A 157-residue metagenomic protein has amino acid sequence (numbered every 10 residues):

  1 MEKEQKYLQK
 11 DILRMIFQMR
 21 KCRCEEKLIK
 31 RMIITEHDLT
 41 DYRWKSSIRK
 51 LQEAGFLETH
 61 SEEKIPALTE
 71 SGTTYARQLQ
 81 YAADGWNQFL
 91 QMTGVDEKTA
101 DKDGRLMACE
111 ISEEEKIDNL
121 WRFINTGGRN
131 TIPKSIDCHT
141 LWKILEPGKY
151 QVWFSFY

Functional and structural regions predicted by a protein language model:
M1-M15: Short alpha-helical segments that sit at the start of domains
D11, M15-C22, T93: Short amphipathic alpha-helical elements of helix-turn-helix/winged-helix folds
C22-T35: Short acidic, hydrophobic short linear motifs in intrinsically disordered regions
D38-E53: Short amphipathic alpha-helical interaction segments
Q52-S61: A short, conserved structural fragment
K64-A82: Basic, amphipathic "hinge/linker" alpha-helix immediately C-terminal to the N-terminal HTH DNA-binding motif
Q80-E114: Arg/Lys-rich, alpha-helical DNA-contact motif
R105-Y157: C-terminal regulatory/oligomerization modules of transcriptional regulators
